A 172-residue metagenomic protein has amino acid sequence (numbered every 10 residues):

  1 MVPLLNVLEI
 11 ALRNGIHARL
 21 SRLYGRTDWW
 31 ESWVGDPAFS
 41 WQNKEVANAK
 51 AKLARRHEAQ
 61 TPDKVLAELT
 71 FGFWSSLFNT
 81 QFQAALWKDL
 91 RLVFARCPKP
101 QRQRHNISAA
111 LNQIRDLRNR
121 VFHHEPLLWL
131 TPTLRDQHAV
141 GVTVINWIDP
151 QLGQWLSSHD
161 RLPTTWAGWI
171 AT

Functional and structural regions predicted by a protein language model:
M1-T172: Amphipathic alpha-helical interface elements
